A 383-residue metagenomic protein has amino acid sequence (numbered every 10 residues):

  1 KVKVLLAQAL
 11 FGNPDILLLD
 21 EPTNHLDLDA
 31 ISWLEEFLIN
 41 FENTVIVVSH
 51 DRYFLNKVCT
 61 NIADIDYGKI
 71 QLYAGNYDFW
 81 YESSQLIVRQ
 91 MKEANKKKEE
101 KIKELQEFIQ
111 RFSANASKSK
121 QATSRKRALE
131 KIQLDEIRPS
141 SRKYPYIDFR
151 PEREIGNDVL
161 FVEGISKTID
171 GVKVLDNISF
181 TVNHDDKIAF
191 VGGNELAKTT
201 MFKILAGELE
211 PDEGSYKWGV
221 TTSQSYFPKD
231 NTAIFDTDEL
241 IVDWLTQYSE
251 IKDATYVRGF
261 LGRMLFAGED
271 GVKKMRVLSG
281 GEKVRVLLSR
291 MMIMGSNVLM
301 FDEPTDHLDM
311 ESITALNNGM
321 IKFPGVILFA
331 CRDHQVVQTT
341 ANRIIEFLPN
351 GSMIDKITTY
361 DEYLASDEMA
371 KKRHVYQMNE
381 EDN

Functional and structural regions predicted by a protein language model:
K1-N95, F149-N383: ABC ATP-binding cassette signature C-motif
L86-N177: Flexible nucleotide-interacting loop at or near the entrance of a catalytic core
